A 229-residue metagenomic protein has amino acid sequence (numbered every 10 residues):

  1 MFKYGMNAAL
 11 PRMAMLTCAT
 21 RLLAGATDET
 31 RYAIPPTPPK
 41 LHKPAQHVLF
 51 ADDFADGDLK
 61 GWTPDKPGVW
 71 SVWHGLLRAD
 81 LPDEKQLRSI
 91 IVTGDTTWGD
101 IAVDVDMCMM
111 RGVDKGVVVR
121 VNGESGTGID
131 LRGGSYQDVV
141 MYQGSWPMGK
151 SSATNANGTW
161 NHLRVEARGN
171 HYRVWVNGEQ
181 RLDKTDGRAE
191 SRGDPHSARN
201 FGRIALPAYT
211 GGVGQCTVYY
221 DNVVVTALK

Functional and structural regions predicted by a protein language model:
D28-P64: Extracellular carbohydrate-recognition regions
P39, S89-D95, G149-N155: Beta-strand-rich interaction surfaces with strong enrichment in secreted/lumenal proteins
F54, D221-V225: Extracellular beta-strand elements of beta-rich domains used for carbohydrate recognition/degradation or cell-matrix
V69-L87: Short carbohydrate-recognition loop motifs
L81-Q143: Secretory/extracellular carbohydrate-interaction modules and structurally similar beta-sandwich "look-alikes"
Q143-H162: Short, aromatic/His-centered strand-loop micro-motif at the edge of beta-sheets
N161-R173: Localized edge beta-strand/strand-to-loop motifs within extracellular or lumenal beta-rich domains
T185-Y219: Flexible glycan-contacting loops in extracellular carbohydrate-active proteins
